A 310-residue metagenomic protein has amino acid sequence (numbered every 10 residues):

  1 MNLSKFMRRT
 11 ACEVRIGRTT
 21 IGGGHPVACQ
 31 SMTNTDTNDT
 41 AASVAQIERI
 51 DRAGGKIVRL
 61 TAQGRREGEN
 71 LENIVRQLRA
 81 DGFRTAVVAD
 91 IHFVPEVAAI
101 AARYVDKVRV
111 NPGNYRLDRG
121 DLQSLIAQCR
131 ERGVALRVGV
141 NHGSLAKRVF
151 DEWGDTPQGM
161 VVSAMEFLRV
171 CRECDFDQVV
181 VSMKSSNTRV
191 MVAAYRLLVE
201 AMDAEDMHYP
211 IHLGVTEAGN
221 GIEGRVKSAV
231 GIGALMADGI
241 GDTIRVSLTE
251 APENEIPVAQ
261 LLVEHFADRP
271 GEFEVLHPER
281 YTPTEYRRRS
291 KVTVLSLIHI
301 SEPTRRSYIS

Functional and structural regions predicted by a protein language model:
P26-A42, V87-F93, V149-V161, A218-G224 (+1 more regions): Active-site mouth loops of central-metabolism enzymes
C29, D90, V138, V181 (+1 more regions): Conserved, mostly hydrophobic/aromatic
N34, G55-V75, P112-R116, V179-T188: Glycine-rich, proline-tolerant flexible connector loops at the mouths of alpha/beta enzymes
K56, V105-R119, I240-P252: Glycine-rich phosphate-binding active-site loops on the catalytic face of alpha/beta enzymes
E67-V88, L125-G133, L198-M207: Alpha-helix-loop-beta-strand connector modules within alpha/beta enzyme cores
V108-N111, V134-G143, I211: Non-cysteine beta-strand/loop elements that form the S-adenosyl-L-methionine
N141, V149-S296: Catalytic alpha/beta core domains of metabolic enzymes, predominantly
I298-S310: Single conserved hydrophobic/aromatic residue that forms the stacking wall/gate of nucleotide- or nucleobase-binding
